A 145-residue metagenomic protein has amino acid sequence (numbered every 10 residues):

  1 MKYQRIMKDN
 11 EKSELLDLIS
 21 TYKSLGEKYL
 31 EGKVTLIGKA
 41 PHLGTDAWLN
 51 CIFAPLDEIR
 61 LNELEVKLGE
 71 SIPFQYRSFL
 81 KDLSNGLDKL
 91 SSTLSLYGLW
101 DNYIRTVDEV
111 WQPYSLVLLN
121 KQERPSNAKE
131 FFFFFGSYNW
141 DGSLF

Functional and structural regions predicted by a protein language model:
K2-W140: A surface-exposed partner-binding patch
S143-F145: Short, surface-exposed beta-strand/loop micro-motifs that present aromatic residues
